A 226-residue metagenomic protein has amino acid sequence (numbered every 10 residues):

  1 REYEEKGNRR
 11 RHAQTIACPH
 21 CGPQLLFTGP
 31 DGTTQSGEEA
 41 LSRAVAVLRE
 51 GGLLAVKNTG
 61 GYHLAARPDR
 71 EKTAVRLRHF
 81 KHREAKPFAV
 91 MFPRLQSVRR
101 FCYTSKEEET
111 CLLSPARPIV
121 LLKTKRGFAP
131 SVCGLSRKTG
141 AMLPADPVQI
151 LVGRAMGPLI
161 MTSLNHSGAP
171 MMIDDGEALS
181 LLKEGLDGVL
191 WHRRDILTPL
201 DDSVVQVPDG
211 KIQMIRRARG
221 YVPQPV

Functional and structural regions predicted by a protein language model:
R1-V226: Active-site-adjacent structural elements in enzyme catalytic cores
